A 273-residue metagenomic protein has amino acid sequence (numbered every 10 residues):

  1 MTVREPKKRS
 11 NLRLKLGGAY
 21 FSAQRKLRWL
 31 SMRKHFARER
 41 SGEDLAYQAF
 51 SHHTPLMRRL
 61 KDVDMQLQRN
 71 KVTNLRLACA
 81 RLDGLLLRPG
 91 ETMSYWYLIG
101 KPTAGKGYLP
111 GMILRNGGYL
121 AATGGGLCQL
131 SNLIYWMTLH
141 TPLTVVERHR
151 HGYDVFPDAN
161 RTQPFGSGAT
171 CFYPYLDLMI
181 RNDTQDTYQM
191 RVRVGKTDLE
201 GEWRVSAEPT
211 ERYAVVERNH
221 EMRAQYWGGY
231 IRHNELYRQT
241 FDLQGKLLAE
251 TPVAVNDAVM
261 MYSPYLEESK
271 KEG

Functional and structural regions predicted by a protein language model:
T2-G273: Well-ordered beta-sheet/strand-loop patches within structured domains
